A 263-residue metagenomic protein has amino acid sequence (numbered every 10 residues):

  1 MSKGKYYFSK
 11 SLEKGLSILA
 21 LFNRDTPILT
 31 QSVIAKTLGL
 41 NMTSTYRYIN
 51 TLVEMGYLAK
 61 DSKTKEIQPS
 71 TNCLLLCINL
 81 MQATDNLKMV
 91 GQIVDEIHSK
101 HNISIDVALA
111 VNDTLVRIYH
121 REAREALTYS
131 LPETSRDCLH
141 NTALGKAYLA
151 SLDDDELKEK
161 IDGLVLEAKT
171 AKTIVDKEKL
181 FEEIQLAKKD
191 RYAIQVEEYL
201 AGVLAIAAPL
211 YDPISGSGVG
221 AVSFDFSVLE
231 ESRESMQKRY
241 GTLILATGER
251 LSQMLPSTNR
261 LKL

Functional and structural regions predicted by a protein language model:
M1-A83, E249, Q253: N-terminal helix-turn-helix
F8-L12, Q31, E66, S70 (+9 more regions): Short, structured helix-loop boundary elements
T37, Y48, M89-K100, D190 (+2 more regions): Amphipathic alpha-helical regulatory segments at dimerization interfaces that relay allosteric signals between sensory
T64, Q68-G163: Amphipathic alpha-helical effector-binding/dimerization core of metabolite-sensing transcriptional regulators
D176-R250: Extended hydrophobic
L245-L263: Cysteine/selenocysteine-centered motifs that mediate thiol-based redox chemistry or coordinate metal-sulfur cofactors
